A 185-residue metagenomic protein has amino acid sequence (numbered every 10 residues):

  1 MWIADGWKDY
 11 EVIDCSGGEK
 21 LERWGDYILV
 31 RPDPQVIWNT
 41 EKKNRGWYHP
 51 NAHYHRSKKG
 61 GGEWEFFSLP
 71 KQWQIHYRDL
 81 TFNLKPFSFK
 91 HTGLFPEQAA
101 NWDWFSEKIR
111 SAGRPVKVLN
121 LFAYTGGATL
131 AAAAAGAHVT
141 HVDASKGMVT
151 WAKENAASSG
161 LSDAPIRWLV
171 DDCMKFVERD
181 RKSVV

Functional and structural regions predicted by a protein language model:
D5-R23, L29-P96, D103: Non-catalytic substrate-recognition/targeting regions of SAM-dependent transferases
S106-V177: Conserved SAM/SAH cofactor-binding pocket of Class I
D180-R181: Distinct, well-ordered alpha-helical segments
V184-V185: Conserved small/polar residues in nucleotide/adenosyl-binding loops
